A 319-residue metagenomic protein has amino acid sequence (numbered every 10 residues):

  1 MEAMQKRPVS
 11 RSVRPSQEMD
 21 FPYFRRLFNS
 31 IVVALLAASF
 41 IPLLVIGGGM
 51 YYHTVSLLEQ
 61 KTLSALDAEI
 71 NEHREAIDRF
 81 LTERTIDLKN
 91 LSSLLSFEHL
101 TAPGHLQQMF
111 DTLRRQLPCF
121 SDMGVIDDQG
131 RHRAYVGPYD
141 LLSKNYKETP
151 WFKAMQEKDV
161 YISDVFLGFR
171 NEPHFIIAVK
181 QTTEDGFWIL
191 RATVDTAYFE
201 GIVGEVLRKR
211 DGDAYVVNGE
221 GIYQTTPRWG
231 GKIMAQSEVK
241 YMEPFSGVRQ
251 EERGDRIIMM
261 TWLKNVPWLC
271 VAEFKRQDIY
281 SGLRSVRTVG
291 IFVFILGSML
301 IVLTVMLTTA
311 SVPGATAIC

Functional and structural regions predicted by a protein language model:
E2-S16, G186, W229-V293: Extracellular/periplasmic juxtamembrane segments that couple receptor/chemosensory ectodomains to their
R14-S56, V289-T304: Extreme N-terminal signal-anchor transmembrane helix of membrane signaling/transducer proteins, especially in bacteria
F28-T101, T112-C119: Juxtamembrane extracytoplasmic/periplasmic/luminal helical "stalk" adjacent to the first N-terminal
G47-M50, R84, G282, V286 (+1 more regions): Juxtamembrane alpha-helical signal-transduction segment immediately C-terminal to a transmembrane helix
I86, D111-H132, D159-V160, G204-Q224 (+1 more regions): Short N-terminal helix-loop-first-beta-strand/juxtamembrane motif that initiates sensory/input modules
L91, I126-G137, G221-R228, M259-T261: Amphipathic coiled-coil signal-relay and dimerization helices
Q107-F110, G137-L167, T226-E251: Extracytoplasmic/periplasmic sensor domains and loops in membrane signaling proteins
R114-D122, Q129-E205: Extracytoplasmic/periplasmic ligand-binding sensor regions of membrane-associated signaling proteins
